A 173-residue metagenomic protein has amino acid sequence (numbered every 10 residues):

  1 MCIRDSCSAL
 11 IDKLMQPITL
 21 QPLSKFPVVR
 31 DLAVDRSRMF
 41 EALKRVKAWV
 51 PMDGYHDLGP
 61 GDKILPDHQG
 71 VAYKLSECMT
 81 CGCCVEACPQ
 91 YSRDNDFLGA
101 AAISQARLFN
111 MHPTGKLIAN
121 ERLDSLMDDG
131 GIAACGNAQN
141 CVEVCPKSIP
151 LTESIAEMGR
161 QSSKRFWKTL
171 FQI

Functional and structural regions predicted by a protein language model:
M1-I3: Short, small-residue-biased leader/transition segments that mark boundaries at the very start of proteins
D12-P17: Extracellular interaction modules
I18-I173: Ferredoxin-type iron-sulfur electron-transfer modules in oxidoreductases and energy-metabolism complexes
